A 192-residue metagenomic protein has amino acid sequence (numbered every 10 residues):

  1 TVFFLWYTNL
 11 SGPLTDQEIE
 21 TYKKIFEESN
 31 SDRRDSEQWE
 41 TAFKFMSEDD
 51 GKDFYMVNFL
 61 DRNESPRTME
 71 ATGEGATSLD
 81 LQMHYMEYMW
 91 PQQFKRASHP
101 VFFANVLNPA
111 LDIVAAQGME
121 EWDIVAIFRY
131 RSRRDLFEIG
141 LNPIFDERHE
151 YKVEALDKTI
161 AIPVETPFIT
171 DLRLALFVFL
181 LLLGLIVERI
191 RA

Functional and structural regions predicted by a protein language model:
T1-W122, E165-A192: Short S/T/G/P-rich N-terminal loop/turn motif that feeds into the first structured element of a domain
T68, S132-R148: Short amphipathic alpha-helices within nucleic acid-binding modules
F94-R96, Y130-R134: A short, structured loop/turn motif at beta-sheet edges
N105, R131, L141-N142, T166: An acidic- and aromatic-residue-enriched active-site/binding cleft used to recognize and process polar
E120-R129, F137: Acidic, glycine-rich flexible loop segments
E147-A175: Short, aromatic-rich amphipathic segments at membrane interfaces that lie adjacent to a transmembrane helix or signal
